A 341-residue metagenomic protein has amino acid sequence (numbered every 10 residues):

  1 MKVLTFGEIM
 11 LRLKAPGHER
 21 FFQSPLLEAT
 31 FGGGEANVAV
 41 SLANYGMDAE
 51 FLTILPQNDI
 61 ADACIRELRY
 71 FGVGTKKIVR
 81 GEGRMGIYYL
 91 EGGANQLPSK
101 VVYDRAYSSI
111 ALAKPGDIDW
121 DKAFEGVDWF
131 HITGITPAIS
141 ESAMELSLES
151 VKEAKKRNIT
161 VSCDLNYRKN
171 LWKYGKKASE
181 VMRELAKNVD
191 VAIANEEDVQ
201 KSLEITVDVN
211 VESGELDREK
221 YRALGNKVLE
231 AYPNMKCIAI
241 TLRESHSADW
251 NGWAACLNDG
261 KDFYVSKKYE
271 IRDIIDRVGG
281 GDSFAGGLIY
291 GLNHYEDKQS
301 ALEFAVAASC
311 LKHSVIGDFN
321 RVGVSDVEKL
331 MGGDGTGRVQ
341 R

Functional and structural regions predicted by a protein language model:
M1-G74, A94-Q96, A113-P115, D273-I275 (+1 more regions): Glycine-rich phosphate/adenosyl-contacting loop at the front of the ribokinase-like
T5-E19, N251-K267: Acidic-glycine-rich active-site phosphate/pyrophosphate-binding loop
D48-I135, V327-R341: Conserved N-terminal subdomain of the carbohydrate kinase-like
A49, T75, V161-S162, I193: Hydrophobic beta-strand scaffold residues
E153-T160, Y232-K236: A short helix->loop->beta-strand "cap" motif at the edges of active sites that frequently abuts
N158-L165, L171: Short beta-strand/loop segments at the ligand-binding rim of alpha/beta enzyme cores
L171-K261: Conserved phosphate/ATP/ADP-binding segment of small-molecule kinases
Y264-D334: Conserved post-catalytic alpha-helical subdomain immediately downstream of the catalytic base and nucleotide-binding
